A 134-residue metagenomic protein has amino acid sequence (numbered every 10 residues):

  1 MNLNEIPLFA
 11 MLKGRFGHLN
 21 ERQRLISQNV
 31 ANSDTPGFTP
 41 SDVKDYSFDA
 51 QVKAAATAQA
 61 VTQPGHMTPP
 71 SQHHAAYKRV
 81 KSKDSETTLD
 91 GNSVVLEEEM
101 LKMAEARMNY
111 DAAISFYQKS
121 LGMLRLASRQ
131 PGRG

Functional and structural regions predicted by a protein language model:
M1-G134: Amphipathic alpha-helical polymerization modules
